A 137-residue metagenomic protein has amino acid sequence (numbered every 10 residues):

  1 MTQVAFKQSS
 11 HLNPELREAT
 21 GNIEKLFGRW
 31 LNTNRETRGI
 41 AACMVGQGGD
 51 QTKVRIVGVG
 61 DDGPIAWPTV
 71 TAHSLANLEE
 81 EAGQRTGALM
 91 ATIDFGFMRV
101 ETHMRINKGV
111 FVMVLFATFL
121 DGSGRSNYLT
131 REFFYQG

Functional and structural regions predicted by a protein language model:
T2-A19, A117-G137: Edge beta-strand at a domain terminus
V4, I93-F95, G109, R131-E132: Short non-domain terminal segments
K7-N13, N22, T71-S74, R99 (+2 more regions): Serine/threonine-rich low-complexity intrinsically disordered regions
R17, E24-E101: Central antiparallel beta-sheet cores of small beta-barrel/beta-sandwich binding domains
P64, V112, S123-R125: Short acidic, gly/pro-rich beta-turn/loop elements at beta-sheet edges and active-site/ligand-binding grooves
F95-R99, R105-K108, G122, G137: Elongated scaffolding segments in large macromolecular assemblies, built predominantly from amphipathic alpha-helices
V110-A117: Internal, hydrophobic beta-strand segments that form the core of beta-sheet-rich folds
